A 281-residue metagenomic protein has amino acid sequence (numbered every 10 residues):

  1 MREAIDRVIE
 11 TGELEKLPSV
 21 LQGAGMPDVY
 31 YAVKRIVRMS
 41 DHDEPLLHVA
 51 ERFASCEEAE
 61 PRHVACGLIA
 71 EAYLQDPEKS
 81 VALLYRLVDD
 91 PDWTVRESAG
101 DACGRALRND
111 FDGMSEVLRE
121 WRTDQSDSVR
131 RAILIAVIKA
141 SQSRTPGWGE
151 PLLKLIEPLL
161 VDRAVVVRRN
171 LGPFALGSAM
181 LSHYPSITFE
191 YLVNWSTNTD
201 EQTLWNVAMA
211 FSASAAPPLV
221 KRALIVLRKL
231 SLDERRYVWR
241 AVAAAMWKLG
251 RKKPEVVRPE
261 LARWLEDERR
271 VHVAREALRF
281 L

Functional and structural regions predicted by a protein language model:
M1-E78, A243-K253, R258-L281: N-terminal alpha-helical scaffold/docking segments in eukaryotic complex subunits
T11-E15, D41-F53, L74-L87, R108-W121 (+4 more regions): Amphipathic alpha-helical scaffolding segments comprising HEAT/armadillo-like alpha-solenoid repeats
V29-Y30, R62, R96, R130 (+4 more regions): Residue-level detector of extended alpha-helical repeat arrays and alpha-solenoid scaffolds
E57-E58, P91-D92, Q125-D127, R163-V165 (+3 more regions): Short inter-helical turns and helix N-cap capping residues of alpha-solenoid HEAT/ARM repeat scaffolds
A70, G104, V137-I138, L176-G177 (+3 more regions): Structural signature of alpha-helical solenoid repeat scaffolds
L87-D110: Hydrophobic alpha-helical segments and helix pairs
D200-E201, W205-A216: Alpha-helical adaptor scaffolds
